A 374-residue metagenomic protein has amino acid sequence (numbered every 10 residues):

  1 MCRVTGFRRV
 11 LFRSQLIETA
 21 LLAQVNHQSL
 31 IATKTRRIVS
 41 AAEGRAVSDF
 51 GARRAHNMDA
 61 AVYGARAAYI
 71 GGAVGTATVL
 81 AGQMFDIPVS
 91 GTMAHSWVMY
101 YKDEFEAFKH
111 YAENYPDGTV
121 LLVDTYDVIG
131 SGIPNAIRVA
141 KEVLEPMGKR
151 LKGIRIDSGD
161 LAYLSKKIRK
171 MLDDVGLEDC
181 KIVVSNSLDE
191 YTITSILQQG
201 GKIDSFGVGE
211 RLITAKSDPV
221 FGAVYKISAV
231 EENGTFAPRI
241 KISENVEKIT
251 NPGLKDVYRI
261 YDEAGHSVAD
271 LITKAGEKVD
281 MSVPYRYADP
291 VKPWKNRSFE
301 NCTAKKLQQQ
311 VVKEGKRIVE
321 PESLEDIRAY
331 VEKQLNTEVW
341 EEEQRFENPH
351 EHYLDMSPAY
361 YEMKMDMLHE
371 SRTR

Functional and structural regions predicted by a protein language model:
T5-G6, I182: A generic, residue-level signal for flexible/boundary positions that often mark functional hotspots
F7-E178, L188-T192, Q198-Q199, N233 (+1 more regions): Buried, small/hydrophobic-residue-enriched core segments of structured protein domains
G91, V183, D204-G207: Short hydrophobic alpha-helical runs that function as membrane-insertion/retention elements
H95, S185, G209: Residue-level "edge-of-site" marker
V175, L188-R374: Gly/Ser/Thr/Ala-enriched C-terminal appendages of enzymes
